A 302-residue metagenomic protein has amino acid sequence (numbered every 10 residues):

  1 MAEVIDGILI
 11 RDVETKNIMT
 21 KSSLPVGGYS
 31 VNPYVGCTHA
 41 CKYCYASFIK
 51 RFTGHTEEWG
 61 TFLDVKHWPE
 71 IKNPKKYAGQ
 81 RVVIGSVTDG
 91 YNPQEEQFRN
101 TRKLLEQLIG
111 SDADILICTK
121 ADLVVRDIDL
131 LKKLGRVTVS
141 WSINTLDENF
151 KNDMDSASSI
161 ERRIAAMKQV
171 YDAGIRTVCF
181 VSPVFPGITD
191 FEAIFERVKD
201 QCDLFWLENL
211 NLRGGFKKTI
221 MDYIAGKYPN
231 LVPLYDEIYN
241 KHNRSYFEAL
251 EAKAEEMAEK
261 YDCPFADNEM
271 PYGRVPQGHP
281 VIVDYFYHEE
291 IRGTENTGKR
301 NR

Functional and structural regions predicted by a protein language model:
M1-T138, L146-N149, I160-E161, A165 (+1 more regions): Conserved Radical SAM active-site core
A2-E14, E192-R302: Auxiliary Fe-S-binding modules of radical SAM enzymes
Y29, V82, I115, V139-W141 (+3 more regions): Hydrophobic faces of well-ordered beta-strands that scaffold small-molecule active sites in alpha/beta enzyme cores
V83-N92, D122-V125, V137-A157, P186 (+2 more regions): Conserved radical SAM core fold
Q97-R99, L130-K133, M154-S156, A193-F195 (+2 more regions): Short, glycine/charged-enriched secondary-structure capping and boundary segments
I109, Y171-D172, K199, E259: Anion (oxyanion) recognition and catalysis
K133-V139, K199-L204: Glycine-enriched alpha-helix->loop->beta-strand junction motifs that scaffold or abut catalytic
S156, K168-T189, N240-R244: Conserved strand-turn element in the central/C-terminal portion of the radical SAM core barrel that lines
